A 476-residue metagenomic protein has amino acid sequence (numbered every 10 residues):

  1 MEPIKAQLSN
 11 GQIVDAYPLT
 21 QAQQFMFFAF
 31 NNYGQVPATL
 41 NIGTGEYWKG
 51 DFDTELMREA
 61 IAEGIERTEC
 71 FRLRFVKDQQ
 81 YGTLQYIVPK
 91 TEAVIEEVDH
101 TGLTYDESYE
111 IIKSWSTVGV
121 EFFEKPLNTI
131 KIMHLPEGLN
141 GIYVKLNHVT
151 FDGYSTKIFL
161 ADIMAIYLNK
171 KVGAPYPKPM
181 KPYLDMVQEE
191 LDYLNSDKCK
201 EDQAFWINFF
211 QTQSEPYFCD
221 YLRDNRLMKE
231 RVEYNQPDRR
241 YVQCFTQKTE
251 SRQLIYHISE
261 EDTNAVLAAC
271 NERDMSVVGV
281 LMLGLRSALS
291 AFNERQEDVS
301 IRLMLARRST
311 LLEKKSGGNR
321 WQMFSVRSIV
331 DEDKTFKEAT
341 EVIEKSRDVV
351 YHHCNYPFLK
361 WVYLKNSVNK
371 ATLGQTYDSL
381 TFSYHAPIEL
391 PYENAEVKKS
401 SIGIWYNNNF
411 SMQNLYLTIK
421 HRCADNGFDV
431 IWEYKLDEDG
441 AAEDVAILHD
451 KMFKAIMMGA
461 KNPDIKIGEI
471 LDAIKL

Functional and structural regions predicted by a protein language model:
M1-G34, E59-L103, P126, P182-S251: Short amphipathic alpha-helices and their capping loops
P3-F25, A29, Y33-I42, T54 (+7 more regions): Acyl-thioester-dependent acyl-group transfer interface
G11-Y17, T129-D185, A442-M458: Active-site-proximal acidic secondary-structure segment that organizes catalysis
V14-N31, D106-I111, T156-K157, T249-A265 (+2 more regions): AMP-binding/adenylate-forming domain of the ANL superfamily
A38-G43, F71-V76, V118-I132, V172-M180 (+7 more regions): Flexible, Gly/Pro-enriched loop and linker segments at secondary-structure and domain junctions
I61-V76, A268-K315, A460-I467: Hydrophobic "lid/gating" helix adjacent to the active-site nucleophile that controls access to an acyl-thioester pocket
I65-K145, T150-Y154, A161, A165 (+1 more regions): Acyl-thioester-dependent condensation/acyltransferase catalytic cores
